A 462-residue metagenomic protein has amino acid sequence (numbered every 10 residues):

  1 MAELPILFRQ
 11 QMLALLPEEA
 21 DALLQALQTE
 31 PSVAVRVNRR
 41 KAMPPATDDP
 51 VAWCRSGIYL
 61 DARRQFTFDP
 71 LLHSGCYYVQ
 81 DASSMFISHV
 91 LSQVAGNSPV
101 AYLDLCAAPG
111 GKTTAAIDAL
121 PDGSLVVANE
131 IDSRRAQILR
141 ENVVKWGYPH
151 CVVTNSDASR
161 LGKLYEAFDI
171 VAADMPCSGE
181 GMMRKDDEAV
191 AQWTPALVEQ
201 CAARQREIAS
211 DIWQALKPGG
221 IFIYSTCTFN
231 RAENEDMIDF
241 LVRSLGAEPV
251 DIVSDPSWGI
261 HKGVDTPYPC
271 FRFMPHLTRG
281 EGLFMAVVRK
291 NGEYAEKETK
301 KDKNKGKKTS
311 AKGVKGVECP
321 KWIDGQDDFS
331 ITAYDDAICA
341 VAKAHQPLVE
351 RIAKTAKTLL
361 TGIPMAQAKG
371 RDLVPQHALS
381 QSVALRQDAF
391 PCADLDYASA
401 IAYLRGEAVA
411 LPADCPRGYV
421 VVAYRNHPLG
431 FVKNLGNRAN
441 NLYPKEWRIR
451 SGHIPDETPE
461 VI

Functional and structural regions predicted by a protein language model:
M1-L15, E19-A42, N291-I462: Polybasic, low-complexity RNA-engagement segments
N97-P99, R160-A172: A short acidic, Gly/Pro-enriched loop at the edge of an enzyme's catalytic core that lines a small-molecule cofactor
S98-A108: Conserved class I S-adenosyl-L-methionine
P109-D122: Conserved SAM-binding loop of SAM-dependent methyltransferases across substrates and taxa, primarily the Class I
P121, L216-P218: Helix-to-beta-strand junctions that scaffold the AdoMet/dcAdoMet cofactor pocket in Class I SAM-dependent enzymes
I131-E166: S-adenosyl-L-methionine
R134, I170-D211, I223, C227-N234 (+1 more regions): Mobile active-site "lid"/loop adjacent to the S-adenosyl-L-methionine
F168, I221-Y224, T228-P347: Class I S-adenosyl-L-methionine
